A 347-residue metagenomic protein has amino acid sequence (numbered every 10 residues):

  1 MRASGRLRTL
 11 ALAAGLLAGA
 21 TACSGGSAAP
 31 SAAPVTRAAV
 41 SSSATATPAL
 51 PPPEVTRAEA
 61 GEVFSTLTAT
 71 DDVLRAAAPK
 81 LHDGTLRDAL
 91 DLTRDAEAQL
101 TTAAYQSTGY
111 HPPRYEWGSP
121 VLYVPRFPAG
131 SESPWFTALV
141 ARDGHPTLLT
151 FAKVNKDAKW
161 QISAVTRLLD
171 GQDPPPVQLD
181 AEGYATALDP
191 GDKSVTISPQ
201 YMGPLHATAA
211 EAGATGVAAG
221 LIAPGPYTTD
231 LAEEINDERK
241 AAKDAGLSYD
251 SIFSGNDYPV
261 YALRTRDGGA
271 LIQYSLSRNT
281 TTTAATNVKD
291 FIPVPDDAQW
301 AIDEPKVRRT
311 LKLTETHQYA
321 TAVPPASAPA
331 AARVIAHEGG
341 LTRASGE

Functional and structural regions predicted by a protein language model:
M1-G15: N-terminal export and membrane-targeting signals
G19-A22: C-terminal motif of bacterial Sec signal peptides marking the signal peptidase cleavage site
S24-S27: Bacterial signal peptide processing site
S31-P51: Ser/Thr-rich, Proline-interspersed low-complexity disordered segments
P48-Y105, V177-G246: Core segments of small alpha/beta cavity-forming domains
A104-T147, S248-V288: Surface-exposed, charged secondary-structure patches
G144-P199, T265-L271, P305-E347: Short beta-strand edge/turn micro-motifs at domain boundaries
E234-E347: Extracytoplasmic/luminal low-complexity segments enriched in Pro/Gly and acidic/polar residues that act as flexible
